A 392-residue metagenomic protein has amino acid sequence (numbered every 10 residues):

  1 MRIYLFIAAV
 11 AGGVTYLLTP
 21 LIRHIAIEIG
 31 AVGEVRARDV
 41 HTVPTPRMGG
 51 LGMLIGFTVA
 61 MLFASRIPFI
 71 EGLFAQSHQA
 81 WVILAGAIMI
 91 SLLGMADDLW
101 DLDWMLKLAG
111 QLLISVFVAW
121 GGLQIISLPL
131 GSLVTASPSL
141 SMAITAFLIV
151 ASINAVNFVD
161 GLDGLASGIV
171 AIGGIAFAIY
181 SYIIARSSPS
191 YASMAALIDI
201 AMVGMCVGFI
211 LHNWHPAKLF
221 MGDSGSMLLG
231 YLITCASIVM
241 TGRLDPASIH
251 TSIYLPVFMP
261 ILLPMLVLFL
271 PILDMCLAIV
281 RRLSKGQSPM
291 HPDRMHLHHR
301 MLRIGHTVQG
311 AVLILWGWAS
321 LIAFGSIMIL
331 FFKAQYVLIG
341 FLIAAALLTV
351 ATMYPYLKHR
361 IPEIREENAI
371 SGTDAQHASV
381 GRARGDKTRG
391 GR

Functional and structural regions predicted by a protein language model:
M1-G30, L54-L92, L165-D386, G390-R392: Alpha-helical transmembrane segments
G30, D98, L128-A136, T307: Membrane interface segments of multi-pass transport proteins and intramembrane proteases
E34-M48: Juxtamembrane helix-capping/reentrant segments at transmembrane boundaries
P46, P138-I144, F220, V312-L315: Hydrophobic/aromatic positions within or immediately flanking transmembrane alpha-helices of multi-pass small-molecule
H78-L113, V118: Hydrophobic alpha-helical hairpins/lids featuring a short glycine-rich hinge
V116-S127, S237, T241-D245: Proline-centered turn/helix-capping motifs that create local helix->coil transitions or kinks
L140-V156, L165: Function-critical hydrophobic alpha-helical transmembrane segments in multi-pass membrane proteins
